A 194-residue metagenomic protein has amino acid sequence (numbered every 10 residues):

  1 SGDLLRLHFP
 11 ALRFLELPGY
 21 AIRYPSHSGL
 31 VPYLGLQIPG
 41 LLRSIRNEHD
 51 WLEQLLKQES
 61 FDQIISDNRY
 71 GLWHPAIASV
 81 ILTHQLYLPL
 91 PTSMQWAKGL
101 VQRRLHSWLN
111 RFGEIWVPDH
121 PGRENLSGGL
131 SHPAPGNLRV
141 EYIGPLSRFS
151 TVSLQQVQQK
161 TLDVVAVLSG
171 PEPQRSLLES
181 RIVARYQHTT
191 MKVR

Functional and structural regions predicted by a protein language model:
S1-P39: Conserved nucleotide-sugar phosphate-binding/catalytic loop shared by glycosyltransferases and other
G2-R6, G122-G128, S150-T151, Q174-R175: Short, charged/polar "capping" segments at the starts of alpha-helices and the immediately preceding loops
D3-P10, G71-I77, L109, L130-G136 (+1 more regions): Short loop/helix-cap segments at secondary-structure boundaries that form the rim of catalytic
F9-L17, A76-L82, G136-G144, K160-V164: Active-site regions of enzymes building and remodeling cell-envelope glycoconjugates
L30-G71: Conserved nucleotide-sugar donor-binding subdomain of glycosyltransferases
D62-Q63, A78, E114, D163: Structural motif
P75-Y142: Active-site-proximal region of nucleotide-activated glycan assembly enzymes, centered on histidine/acidic-rich loops
L130-H132, E141-R194: Donor-nucleotide binding loops and adjacent catalytic segments primarily of GT-B fold Leloir glycosyltransferases
